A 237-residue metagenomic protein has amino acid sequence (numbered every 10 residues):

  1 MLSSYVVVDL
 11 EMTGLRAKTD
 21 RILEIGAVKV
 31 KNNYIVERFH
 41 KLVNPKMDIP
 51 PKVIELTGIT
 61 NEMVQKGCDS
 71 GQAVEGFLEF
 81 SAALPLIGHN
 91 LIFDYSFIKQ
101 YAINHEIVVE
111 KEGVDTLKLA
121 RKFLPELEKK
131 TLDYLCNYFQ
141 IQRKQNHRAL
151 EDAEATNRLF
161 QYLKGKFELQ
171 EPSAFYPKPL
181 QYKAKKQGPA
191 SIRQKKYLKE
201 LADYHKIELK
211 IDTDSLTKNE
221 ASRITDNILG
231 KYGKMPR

Functional and structural regions predicted by a protein language model:
M1-E112, P125-H147, S173: Conserved non-catalytic scaffold segment of RNase H-like nuclease domains
M12-G14, K118, A155: Short, glycine/acidic-enriched loop or turn micro-motifs at the edges of active sites
K99, N157-K164: Short, amphipathic alpha-helical segments that act as regulatory/interfacial helices in nucleotide-processing proteins
D115-K122: Short, flexible loop segments at boundaries between secondary-structure elements
R148-F160: Acidic, divalent-metal-coordinating active-site segment for phosphoryl/phosphodiester hydrolysis, typified by short
Q161-R237: Acidic two-metal-ion nuclease catalytic site recognized across multiple nuclease folds, prominently DnaQ/RNase D-T
